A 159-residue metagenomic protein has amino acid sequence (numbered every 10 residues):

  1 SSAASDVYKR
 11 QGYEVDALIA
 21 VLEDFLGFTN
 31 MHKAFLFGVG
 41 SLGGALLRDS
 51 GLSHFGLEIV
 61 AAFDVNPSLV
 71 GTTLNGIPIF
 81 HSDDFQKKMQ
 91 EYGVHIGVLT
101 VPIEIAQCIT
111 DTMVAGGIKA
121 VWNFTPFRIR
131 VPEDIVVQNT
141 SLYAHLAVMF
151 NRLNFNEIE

Functional and structural regions predicted by a protein language model:
S1, F28, H54-G56, E91 (+1 more regions): Alpha-helix termination/capping residues and helix-transition junctions
S1-Y8: Short, small-residue-biased leader/transition segments that mark boundaries at the very start of proteins
G12-M31: A short, basic/flexible loop-to-alpha-helix module at the beginning of a structural domain
N30-N66: Glycine-rich adenosine-cofactor-binding loop
L69-T72: A glycine-biased structural micro-motif
N75-E159: Phosphate-bearing ligand-interacting subdomains that bind or position ATP/ADP/UDP/GDP/NAD(P) or nucleotide-linked
